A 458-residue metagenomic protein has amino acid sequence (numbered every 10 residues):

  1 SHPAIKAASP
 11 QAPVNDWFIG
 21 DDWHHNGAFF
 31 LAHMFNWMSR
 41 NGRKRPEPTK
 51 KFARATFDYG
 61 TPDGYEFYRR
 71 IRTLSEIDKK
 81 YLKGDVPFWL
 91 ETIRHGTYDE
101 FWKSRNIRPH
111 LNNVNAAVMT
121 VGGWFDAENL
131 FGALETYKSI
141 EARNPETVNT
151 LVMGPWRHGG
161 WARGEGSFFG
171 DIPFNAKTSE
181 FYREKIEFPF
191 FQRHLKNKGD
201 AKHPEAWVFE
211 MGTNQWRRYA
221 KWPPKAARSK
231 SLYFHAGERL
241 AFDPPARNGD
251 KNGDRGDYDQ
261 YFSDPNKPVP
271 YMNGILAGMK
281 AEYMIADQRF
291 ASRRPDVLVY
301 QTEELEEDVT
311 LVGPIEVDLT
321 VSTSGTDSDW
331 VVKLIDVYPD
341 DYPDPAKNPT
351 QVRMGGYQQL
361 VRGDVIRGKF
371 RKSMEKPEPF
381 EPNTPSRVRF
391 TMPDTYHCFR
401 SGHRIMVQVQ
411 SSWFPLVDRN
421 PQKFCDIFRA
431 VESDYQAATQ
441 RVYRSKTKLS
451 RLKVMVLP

Functional and structural regions predicted by a protein language model:
P3-N113: Accessory cap/linker subdomain of secreted extracellular hydrolases
S9-A12, V152-P155, Q408: Alpha/beta-hydrolase-fold catalytic nucleophile elbow
R54, D58-L74, W161, G166-P458: C-terminal, loop-rich substrate-recognition/catalytic regions characterized by aromatic stacking residues
V114, T120-G122: Short beta-strand/loop motif that positions the catalytic acidic residue of the alpha/beta-hydrolase fold
W124-D126, W156, S412: Acidic beta-to-alpha connecting loop that harbors the catalytic carboxylate
A127-L134: Conserved alpha/beta-hydrolase "acid-adjacent" motif
E141-G160, G164-E165: Catalytic histidine neighborhood in serine/cysteine hydrolases with alpha/beta-hydrolase-type architecture
